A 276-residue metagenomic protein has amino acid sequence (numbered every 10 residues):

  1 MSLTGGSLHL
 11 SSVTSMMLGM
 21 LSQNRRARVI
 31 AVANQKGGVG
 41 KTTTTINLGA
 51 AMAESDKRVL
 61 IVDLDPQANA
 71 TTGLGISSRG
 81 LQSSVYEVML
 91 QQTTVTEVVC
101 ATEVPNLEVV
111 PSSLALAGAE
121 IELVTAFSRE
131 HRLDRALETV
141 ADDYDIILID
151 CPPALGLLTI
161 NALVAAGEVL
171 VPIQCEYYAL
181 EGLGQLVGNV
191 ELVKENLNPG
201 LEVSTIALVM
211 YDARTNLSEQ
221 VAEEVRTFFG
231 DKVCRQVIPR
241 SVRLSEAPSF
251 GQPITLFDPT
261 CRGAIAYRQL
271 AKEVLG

Functional and structural regions predicted by a protein language model:
M1-G276: P-loop NTP-binding core
